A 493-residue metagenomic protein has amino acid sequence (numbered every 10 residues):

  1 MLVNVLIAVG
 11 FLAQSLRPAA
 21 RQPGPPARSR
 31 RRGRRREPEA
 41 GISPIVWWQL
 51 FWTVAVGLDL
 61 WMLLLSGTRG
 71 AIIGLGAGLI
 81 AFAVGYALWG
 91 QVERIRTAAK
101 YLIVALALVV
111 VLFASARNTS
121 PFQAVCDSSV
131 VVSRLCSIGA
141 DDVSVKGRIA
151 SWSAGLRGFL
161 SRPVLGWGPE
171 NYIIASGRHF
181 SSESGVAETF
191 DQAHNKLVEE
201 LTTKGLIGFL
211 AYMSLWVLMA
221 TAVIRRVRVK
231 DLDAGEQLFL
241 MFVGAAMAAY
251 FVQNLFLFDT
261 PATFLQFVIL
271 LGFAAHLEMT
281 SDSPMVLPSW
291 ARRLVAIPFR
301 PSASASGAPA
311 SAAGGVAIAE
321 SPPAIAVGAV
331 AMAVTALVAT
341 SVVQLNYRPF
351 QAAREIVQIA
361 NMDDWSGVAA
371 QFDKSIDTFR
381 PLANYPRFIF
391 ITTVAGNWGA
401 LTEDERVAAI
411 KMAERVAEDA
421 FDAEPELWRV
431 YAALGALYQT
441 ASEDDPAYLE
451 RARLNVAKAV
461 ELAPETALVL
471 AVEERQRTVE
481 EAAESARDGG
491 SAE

Functional and structural regions predicted by a protein language model:
M1-N118, T202-V243, M247-F258, T263-H276 (+3 more regions): Alpha-helical transmembrane segments of multi-pass inner-membrane proteins
R21, R30-E37, G41-I45, L75-L79 (+5 more regions): Flexible juxtamembrane loops connecting transmembrane helices in multi-pass membrane enzymes that build or modify
T53-G57, K100-V111, A291-A339: Signature aromatic-anchored transmembrane alpha helix within multi-pass, membrane-resident enzymes that catalyze glycan
F113-D127, A324-S366, L382-I389: Hydrophobic alpha-helical transmembrane segments in integral membrane proteins
C136-F190, L197-E200, K204-A211: TM-adjacent membrane-interface loops and short helices in multi-pass inner/ER membrane proteins
Q344-D363, D373-T402, A423-S442, E465-E481: Amphipathic alpha-helical repeat scaffolds of TPR domains
W365-G367, T402-V416, D444-K458, A482-A492: Structural signature of tandem alpha-helical TPR/SEL1-like repeats, specifically the intra-repeat loop/turn
S375, D419-A420, K458-A459: Canonical positions in the second alpha-helix
